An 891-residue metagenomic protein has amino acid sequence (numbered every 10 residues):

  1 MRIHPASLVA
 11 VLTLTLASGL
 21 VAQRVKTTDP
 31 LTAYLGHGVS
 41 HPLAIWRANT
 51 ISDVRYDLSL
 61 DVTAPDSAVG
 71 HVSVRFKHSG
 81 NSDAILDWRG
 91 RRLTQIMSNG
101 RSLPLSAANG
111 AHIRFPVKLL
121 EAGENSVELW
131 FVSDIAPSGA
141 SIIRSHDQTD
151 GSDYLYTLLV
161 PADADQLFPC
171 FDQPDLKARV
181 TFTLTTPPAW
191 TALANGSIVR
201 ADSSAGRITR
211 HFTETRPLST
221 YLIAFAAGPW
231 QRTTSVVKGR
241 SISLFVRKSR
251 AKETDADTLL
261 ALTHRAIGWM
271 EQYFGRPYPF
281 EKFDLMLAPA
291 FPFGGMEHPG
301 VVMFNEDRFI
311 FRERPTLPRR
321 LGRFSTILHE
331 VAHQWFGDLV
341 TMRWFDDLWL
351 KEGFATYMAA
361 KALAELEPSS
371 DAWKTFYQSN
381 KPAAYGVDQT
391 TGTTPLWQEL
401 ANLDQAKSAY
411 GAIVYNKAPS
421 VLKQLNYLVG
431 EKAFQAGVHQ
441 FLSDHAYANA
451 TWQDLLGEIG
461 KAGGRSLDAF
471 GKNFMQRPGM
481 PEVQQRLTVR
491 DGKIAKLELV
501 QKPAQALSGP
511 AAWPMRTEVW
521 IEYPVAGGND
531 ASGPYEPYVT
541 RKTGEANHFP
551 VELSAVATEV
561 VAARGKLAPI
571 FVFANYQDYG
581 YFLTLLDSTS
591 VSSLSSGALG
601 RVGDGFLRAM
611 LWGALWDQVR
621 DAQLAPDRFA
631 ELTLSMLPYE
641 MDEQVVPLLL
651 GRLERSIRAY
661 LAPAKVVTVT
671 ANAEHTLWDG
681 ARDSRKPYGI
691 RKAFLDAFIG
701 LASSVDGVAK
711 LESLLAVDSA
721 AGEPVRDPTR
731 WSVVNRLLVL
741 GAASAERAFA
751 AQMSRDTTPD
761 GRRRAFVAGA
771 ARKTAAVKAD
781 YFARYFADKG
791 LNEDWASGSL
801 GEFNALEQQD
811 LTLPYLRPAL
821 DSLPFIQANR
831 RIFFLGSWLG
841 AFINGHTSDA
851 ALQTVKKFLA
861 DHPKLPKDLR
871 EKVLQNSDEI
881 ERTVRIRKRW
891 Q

Functional and structural regions predicted by a protein language model:
R2, T183-T186, A201, V246-K248 (+4 more regions): Non-catalytic accessory/interaction domains
S7-G19: Bacterial N-terminal signal peptides
V21-A22, A33, F212, S243-A506 (+7 more regions): Hydrophobic alpha-helical and helix-loop surface patches within well-folded domains that function as non-catalytic
A22-V69, T149-Y154, D172-P174, L467-A469: N-terminal, polar/Ser/Thr-rich
V25, A84, W88-Q148, P169 (+2 more regions): A surface-exposed beta-strand-loop module
V69-W88: Ligand-binding face of N-terminal immunoglobulin V-set domains in extracellular IgSF glycoproteins
G70, L159-A162, P169-L328, Y357-A360 (+9 more regions): Hydrophobic helix-coil surface modules that form long, contiguous segments used for peptide/substrate interaction
K118-T191, Q505-T517, I521-Y523: Surface-exposed, acidic/Ser/Thr-rich flexible loop segments
